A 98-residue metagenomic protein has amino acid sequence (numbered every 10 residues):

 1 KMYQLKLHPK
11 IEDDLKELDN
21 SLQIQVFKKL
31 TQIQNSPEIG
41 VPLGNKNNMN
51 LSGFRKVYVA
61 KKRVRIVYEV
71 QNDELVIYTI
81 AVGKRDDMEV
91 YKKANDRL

Functional and structural regions predicted by a protein language model:
K1, I24, V59-R65, E69-L98: Enriched for short, Lys/Arg-rich terminal
K1-T31: Arg/Lys-rich, positively charged N-terminal/basic patches that mediate binding to nucleic acids
M2-Q4, D14, N47-S52, E69 (+1 more regions): Acidic/histidine-enriched, beta-strand-rich ligand/metal-binding domains
E12, N48, R85-D87: Alpha-helix N-cap/helix-start and coil->helix boundary motif
K16, L22, N48-M49, Y58 (+1 more regions): Helix-centric, low-specificity signal for extended rod-like, repetitive segments
K16-N20, V41-K46, I66-V67: Short charge-dense sequence patches
Q32-V59: A short, surface-exposed loop/turn module that caps and links secondary-structure elements
